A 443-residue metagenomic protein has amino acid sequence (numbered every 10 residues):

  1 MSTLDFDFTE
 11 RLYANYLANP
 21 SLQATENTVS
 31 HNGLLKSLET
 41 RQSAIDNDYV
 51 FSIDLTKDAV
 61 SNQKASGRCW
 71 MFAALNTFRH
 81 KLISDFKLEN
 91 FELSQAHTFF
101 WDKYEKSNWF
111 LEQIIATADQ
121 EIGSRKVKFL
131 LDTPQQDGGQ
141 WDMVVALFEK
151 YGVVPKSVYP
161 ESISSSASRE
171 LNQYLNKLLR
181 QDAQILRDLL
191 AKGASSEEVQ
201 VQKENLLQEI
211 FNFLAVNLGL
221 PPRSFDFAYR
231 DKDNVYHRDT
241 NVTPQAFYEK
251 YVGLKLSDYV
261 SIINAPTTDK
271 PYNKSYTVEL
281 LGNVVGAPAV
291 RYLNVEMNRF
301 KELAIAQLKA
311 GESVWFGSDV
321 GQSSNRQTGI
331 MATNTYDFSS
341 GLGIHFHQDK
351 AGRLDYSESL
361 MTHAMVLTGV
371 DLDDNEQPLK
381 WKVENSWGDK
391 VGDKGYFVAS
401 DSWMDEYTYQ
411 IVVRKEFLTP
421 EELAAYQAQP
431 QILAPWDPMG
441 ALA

Functional and structural regions predicted by a protein language model:
S2-D58: N-terminal regions that are enriched for targeting/export leaders and immediately downstream pro/stem segments
S2-L22, F72-L75, L88, D405-E406 (+3 more regions): Bimodal feature
A44-V314, V391-K394, D401, Y409: Active-site nucleophile-adjacent alpha helix/oxyanion-hole segment immediately C-terminal to the catalytic cysteine
C69, F148, D355-G388: Catalytic nucleophile-His microenvironment captured as a short glycine-rich beta-strand/loop that brackets
F72, F316-D319, T368: Short His-Asn-centered micro-motif
A287-T362: Long, positively charged binding patches that form subdomain-scale interaction surfaces for polyanionic ligands
V320-R326, I330-Q348, D371-D374, W381-V391 (+1 more regions): Active/binding-pocket-proximal capping segment
D373-A443: Conserved catalytic-core surface of thiol
